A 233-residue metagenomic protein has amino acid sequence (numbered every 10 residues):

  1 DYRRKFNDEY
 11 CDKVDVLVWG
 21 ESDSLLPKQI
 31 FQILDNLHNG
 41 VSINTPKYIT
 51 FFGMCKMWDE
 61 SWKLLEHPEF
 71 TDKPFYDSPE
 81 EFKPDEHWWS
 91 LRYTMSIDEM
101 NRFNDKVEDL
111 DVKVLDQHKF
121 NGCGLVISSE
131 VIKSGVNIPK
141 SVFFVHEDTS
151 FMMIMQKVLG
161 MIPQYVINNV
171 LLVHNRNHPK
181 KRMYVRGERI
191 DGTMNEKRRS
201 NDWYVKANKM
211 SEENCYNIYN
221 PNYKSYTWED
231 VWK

Functional and structural regions predicted by a protein language model:
D1-V14: Active-site-proximal specificity loops/subdomain of glycosyltransferases
D1-Y2, L26, E147: Soluble or luminal CAZymes and related metallo-dependent hydrolases
F6, L34, F151, M155: Aromatic/hydrophobic pocket-lining residues that form π-stacking "cages" and hydrophobic walls in ligand
N7, P27-V136: Conserved catalytic core of nucleotide-sugar-dependent glycosyltransferases
K13-L25: Short beta-strand-to-loop acidic/aromatic patch adjacent to the donor-nucleotide binding site
W19-S22, T45-P46, F52-G53, S128 (+2 more regions): Short His-Asn-centered micro-motif
V107-K233: C-terminal catalytic/acceptor-binding lobe
